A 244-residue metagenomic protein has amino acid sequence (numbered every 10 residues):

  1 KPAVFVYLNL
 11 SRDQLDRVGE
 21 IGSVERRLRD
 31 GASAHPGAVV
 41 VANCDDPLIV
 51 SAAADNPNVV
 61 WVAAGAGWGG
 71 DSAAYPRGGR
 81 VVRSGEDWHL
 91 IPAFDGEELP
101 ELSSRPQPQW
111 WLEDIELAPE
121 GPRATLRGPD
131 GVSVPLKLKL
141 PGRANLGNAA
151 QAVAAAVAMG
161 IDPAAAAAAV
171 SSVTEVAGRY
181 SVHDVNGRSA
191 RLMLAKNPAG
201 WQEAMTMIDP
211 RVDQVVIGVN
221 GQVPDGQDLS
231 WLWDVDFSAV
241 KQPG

Functional and structural regions predicted by a protein language model:
K1-G85: Flexible active-site lid/hinge loop adjacent to a nucleotide/diphosphate and Mg2+-phosphate binding pocket
P2-N9, P92-Q107, K137-S171: A conserved, hydrophobic alpha-helical segment in the catalytic core of large ATP/adenylate-utilizing enzymes
A63-E120, K139: Cys/His-rich short segments
R105-Q107, P119, A155-R191, A195: Gly/charged, well-structured mid-domain segments that form the phosphate/adenylate-handling core of ATP-dependent
E116-V132: Acidic-glycine-rich active-site phosphate/pyrophosphate-binding loop
P119-P122, L140-Q151, V176-Y180: Short glycine/threonine-rich catalytic loop with a Thr-x-Gly-x-Asp
G128-L138, H183-R188: Glycine/charged-rich beta-loop-alpha catalytic/anionic-binding loops adjacent to active sites
V176, L194-G244: Active-site beta-alpha connecting loops in nucleotide-dependent enzymes
